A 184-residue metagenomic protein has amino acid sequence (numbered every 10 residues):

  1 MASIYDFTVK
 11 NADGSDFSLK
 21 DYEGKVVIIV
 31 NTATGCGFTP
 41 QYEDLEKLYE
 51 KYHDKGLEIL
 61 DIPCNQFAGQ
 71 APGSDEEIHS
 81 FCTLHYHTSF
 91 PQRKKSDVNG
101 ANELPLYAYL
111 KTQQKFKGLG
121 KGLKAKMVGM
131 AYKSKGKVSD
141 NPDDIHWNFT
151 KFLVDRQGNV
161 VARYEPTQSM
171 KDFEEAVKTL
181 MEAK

Functional and structural regions predicted by a protein language model:
M1-K20, F38: N-terminal "domain-start" segment that seeds a small globular fold
I4-Y5, V27, N148-T150: Short loop/turn microsegments at loop-to-beta-strand junctions
K25-V26, T34-P63, C82-Y86: Conserved helix-turn-beta segment immediately C-terminal to the redox Cys motif in thioredoxin-like folds
H53-S74, S89-G100: Thiol-based oxidoreductase modules, predominantly thioredoxin-like and allied folds used for disulfide exchange
F81, H87-Q168: Thiol/selenol-based redox catalytic cores and closely related redox-interacting motifs
V161-A183: Non-catalytic, surface beta->alpha helical segment in thiol-disulfide oxidoreductase systems
